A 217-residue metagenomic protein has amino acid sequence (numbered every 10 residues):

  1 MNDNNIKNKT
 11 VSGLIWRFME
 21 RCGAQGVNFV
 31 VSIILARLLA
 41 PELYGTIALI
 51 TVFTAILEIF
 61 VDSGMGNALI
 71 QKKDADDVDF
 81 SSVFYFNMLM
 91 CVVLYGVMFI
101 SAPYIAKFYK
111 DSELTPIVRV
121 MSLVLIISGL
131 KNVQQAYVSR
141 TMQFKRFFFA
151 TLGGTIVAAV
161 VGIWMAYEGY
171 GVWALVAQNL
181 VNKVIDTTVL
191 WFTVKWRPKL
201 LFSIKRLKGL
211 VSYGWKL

Functional and structural regions predicted by a protein language model:
M1-I6, T10, K145, T188-L217: Interhelical loop/hinge segments that connect adjacent transmembrane helices in multipass membrane
D3-V11, A36-L39, T54-M88, V92 (+2 more regions): Transmembrane-helix boundary and interhelical linker motifs in polytopic inner-membrane proteins
N4, A36-I50, K72-V83, Y95-S122 (+4 more regions): Membrane-interface helix-capping segments at transmembrane helix termini in multi-pass transporters
N8-M65, M90-A102, G154-I163, Q178-D186 (+1 more regions): Signature of the first transmembrane helix
K9-R17, V83, I117, V133 (+3 more regions): Hydrophobic alpha-helix/TM-entry signal in multi-pass membrane transporters
R17, I47-A48, S139-M142, F147-T151: Membrane-interface helix-entry/capping residues at the boundaries of transmembrane alpha-helices
M98, N132-S139, F144-F147, A158 (+3 more regions): Alpha-helix capping at helix-to-loop junctions
L125-I126: Short hydrophobic/small-residue motifs within alpha-helical transmembrane segments of multi-pass transporter-like
